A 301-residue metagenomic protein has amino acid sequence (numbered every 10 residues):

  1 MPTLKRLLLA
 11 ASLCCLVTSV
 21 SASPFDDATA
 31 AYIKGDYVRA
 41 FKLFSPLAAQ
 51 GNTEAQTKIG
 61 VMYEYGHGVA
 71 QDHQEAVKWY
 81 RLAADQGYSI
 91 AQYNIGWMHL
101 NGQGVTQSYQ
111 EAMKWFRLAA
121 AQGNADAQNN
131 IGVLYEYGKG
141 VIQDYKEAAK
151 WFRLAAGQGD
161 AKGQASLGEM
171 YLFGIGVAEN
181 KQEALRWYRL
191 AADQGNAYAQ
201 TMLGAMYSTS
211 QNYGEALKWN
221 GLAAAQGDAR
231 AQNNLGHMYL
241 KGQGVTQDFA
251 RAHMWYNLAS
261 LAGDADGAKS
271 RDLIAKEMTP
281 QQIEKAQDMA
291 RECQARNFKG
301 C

Functional and structural regions predicted by a protein language model:
M1-L8: Bacterial N-terminal signal peptides that target proteins for export
V17-S19: N-terminal signal peptide c-region/cleavage motif recognized by signal peptidases
P24-A31, L43-L47, K58-Y65, N94-N101 (+5 more regions): Hydrophobic face of amphipathic alpha-helices that form TPR/SEL1-like repeat modules and related alpha-solenoid
A31-D36, A49-N52, Y65-H67, D72 (+17 more regions): Short helix-capping/linker turns of helical repeat alpha-solenoids
A265-C301: Terminal, low-structured helical/coil segments at or just beyond the last alpha-helical repeat
